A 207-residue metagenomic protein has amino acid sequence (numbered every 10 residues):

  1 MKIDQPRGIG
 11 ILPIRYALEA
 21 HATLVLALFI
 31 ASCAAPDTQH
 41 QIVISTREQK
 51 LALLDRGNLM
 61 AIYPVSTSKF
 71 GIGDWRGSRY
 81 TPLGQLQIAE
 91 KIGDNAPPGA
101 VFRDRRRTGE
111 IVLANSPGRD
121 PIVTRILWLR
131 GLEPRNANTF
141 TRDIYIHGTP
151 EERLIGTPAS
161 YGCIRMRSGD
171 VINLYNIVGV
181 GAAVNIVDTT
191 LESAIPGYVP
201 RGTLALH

Functional and structural regions predicted by a protein language model:
D4, G8-G10, Y16-L18: Intrinsic, low-complexity polybasic segments
R15-V25: Sec-dependent N-terminal signal peptides
I30-S32: C-terminal motif of bacterial Sec signal peptides marking the signal peptidase cleavage site
A34-G71: A structural motif detector for short, solvent-exposed N-terminal "entry" segments of globular domains
Q41, I62-P64, Q85, D143 (+1 more regions): Well-ordered beta-strand positions in beta-sheet-rich domains
E48-K50, Q85, I126: Structural motif
M60, P64-A96: Electropositive
W75-Y80, A96-H207: Exported/periplasmic cell-wall-interacting domains
